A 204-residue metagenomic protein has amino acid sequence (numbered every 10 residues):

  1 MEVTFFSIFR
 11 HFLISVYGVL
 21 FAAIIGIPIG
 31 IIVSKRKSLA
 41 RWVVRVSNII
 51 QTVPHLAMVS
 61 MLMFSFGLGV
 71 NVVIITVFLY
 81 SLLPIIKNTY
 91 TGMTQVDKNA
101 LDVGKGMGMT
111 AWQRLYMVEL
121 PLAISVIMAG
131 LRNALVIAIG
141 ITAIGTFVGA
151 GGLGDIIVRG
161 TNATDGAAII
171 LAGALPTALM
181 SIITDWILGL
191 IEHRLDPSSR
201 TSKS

Functional and structural regions predicted by a protein language model:
M1-V19: Periplasmic/extracellular loop-to-transmembrane helix junction in inner-membrane transport proteins
F6, L13, I29-L62, V77 (+2 more regions): Cytoplasmic-entry segments and transmembrane alpha-helices of multi-pass inner-membrane transporters
I14, G18, A22, G26 (+8 more regions): Alpha-helical transmembrane segments in multi-pass membrane proteins
V16, L79, W112-I144: Transmembrane alpha-helices
I24-I29, V72-L101, L131-I139, T184 (+1 more regions): Membrane-embedded alpha-helices of multi-pass transport/permease systems
K37, L171-S204: C-terminal transmembrane helix and the adjacent membrane-cytosol boundary/short C-terminal tail of inner/organellar
I74-V77, G130-L179, G189: Non-cytoplasmic
T89-I127: Short cytoplasmic-facing helical segments at TM-TM junctions of multi-pass membrane proteins
